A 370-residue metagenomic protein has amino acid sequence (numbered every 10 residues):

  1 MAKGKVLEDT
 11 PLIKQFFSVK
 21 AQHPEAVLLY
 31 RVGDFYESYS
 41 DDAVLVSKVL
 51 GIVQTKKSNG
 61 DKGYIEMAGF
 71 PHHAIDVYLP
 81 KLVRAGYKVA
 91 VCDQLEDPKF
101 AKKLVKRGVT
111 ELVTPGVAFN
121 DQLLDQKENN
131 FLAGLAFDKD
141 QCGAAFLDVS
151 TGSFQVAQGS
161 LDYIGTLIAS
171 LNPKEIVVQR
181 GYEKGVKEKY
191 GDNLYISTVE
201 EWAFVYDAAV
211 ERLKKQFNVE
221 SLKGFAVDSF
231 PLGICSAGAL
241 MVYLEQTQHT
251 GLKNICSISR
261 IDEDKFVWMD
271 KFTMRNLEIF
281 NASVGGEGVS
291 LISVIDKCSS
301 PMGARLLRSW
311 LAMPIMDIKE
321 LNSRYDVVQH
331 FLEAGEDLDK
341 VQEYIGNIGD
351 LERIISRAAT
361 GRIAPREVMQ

Functional and structural regions predicted by a protein language model:
A2-H330, D339, E343-Q370: Charged catalytic and DNA/RNA-contacting regions of genome-maintenance and nucleic-acid-processing enzymes
A334-G335: Short intracellular "coupling" helices and adjacent cytoplasmic loop segments at the cytosolic face of multi-pass
